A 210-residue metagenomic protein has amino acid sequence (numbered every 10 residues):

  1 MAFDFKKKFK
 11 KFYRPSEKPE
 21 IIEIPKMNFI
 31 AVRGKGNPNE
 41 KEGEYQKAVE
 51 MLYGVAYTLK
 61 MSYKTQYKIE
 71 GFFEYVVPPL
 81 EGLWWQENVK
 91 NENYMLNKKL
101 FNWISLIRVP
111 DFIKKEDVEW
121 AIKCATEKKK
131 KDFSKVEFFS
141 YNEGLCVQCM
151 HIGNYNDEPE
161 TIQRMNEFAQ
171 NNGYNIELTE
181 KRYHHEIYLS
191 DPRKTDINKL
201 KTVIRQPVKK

Functional and structural regions predicted by a protein language model:
M1-K210: A solvent-exposed interaction/effector surface
